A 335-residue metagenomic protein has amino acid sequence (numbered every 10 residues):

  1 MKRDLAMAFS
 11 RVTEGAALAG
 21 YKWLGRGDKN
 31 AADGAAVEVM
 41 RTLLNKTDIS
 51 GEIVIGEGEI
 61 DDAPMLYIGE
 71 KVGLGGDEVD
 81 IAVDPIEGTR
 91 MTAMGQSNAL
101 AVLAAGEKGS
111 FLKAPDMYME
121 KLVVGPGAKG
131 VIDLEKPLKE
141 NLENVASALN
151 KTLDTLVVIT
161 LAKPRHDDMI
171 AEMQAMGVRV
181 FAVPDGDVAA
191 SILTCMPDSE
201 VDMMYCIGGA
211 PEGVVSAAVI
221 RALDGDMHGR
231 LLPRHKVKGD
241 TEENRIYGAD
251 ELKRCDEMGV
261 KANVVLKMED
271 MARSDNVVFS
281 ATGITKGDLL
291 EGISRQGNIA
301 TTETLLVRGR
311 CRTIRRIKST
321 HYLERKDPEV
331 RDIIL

Functional and structural regions predicted by a protein language model:
M1-A82, Q174, V188-A189, S274-D275 (+3 more regions): N-terminal subdomain of lithium-sensitive/metallo-dependent phosphomonoesterases centered on the IMPase/IPPase/PAP
L5, L193-L335: Oxyanion/phosphate-interacting regions
N45-K46, K71-G76, D84, T92-Q96 (+6 more regions): Solvent-exposed alpha-helices and their adjacent loops that cap or buttress functional pockets in soluble metabolic
I53-E57, I81-V83, T92-M94, K113-A114 (+5 more regions): General beta-strand structural signal in soluble alpha/beta enzymes
M65-Y67, M94-Q96, A114-M117, D168-Q174 (+3 more regions): Short acidic, glycine/serine/threonine-rich loops at helix termini
D77-E87, M91-S110: DPxDG-like acidic metal-binding loop motif
E107-A182, G287-L289, T302-D332: Acidic beta-strand-loop-alpha-helix segment within the catalytic core of divalent metal-dependent phosphate-processing
